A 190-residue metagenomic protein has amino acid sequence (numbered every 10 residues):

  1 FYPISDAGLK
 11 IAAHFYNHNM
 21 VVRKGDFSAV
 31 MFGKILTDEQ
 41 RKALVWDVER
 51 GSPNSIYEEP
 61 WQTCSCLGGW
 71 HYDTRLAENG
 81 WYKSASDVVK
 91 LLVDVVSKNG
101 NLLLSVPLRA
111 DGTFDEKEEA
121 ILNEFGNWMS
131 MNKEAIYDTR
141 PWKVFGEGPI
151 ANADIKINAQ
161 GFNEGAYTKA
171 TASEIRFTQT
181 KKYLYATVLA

Functional and structural regions predicted by a protein language model:
F1-A190: Mature catalytic domains of secreted/periplasmic carbohydrate-active enzymes
